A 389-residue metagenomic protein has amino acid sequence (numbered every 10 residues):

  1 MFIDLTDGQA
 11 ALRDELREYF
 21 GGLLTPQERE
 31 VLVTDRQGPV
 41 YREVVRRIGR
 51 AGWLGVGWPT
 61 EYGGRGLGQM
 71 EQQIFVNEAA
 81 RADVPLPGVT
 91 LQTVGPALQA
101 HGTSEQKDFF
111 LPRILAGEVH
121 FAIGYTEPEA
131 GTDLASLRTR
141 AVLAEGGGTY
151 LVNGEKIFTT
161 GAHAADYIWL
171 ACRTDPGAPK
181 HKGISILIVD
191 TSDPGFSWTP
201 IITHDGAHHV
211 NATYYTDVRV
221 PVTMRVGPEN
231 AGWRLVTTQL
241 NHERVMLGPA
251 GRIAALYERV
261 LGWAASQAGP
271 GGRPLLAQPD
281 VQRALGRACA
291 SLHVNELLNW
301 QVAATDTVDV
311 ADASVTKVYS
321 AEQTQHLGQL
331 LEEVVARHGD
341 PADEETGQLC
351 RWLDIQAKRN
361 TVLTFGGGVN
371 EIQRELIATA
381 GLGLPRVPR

Functional and structural regions predicted by a protein language model:
M1-G88, F109, R113, L261 (+7 more regions): Amphipathic, small/basic residue-rich leader segments at the start of a protein or domain
F2, I74-F75, T93, W233-H242 (+2 more regions): Glycine-rich phosphate/cofactor-binding loops in nucleotide/flavin-utilizing enzymes
F2-D7, F196-N295, L363: Glycine-rich beta->alpha junctions and the first turn(s) of the following alpha-helix
E28-D35, G269-L276, H293-Q348: C-terminal helix-coil-helix/basic helical segment that borders enzyme active sites and/or dimer interfaces and provides
G49-D108, P112-G117, G161-Y167, L292 (+4 more regions): Internal helix-loop-helix
G117-T126: A short, Trp-centered hydrophobic/proline-enriched beta-strand micro-motif
T139-L143: A structural signal for short hydrophobic beta-strand segments in well-ordered beta-sheet cores
G148-T199: A short core secondary-structure module
